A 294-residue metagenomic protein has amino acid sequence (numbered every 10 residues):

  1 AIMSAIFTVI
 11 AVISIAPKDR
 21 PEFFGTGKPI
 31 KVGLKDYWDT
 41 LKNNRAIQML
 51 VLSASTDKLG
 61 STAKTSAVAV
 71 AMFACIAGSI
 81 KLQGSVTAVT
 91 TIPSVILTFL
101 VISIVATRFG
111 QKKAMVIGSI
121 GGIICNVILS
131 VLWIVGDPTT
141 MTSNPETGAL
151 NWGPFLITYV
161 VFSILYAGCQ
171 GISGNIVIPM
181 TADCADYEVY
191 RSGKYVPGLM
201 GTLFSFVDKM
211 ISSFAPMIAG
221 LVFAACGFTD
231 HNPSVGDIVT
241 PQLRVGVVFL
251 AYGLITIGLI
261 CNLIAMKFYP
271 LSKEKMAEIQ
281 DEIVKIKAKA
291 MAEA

Functional and structural regions predicted by a protein language model:
A1-I2, L221-I257: A membrane-interface helix-boundary motif in multi-pass transporters
A1-I80, R108, V247-L250, I255-A294: Intracellular loop-helix junctions on the cytosolic face of multi-pass helical membrane proteins
L59-A63, I96, G168-I176: Hydrophobic transmembrane alpha-helices of Major Facilitator Superfamily
C75-S94, T158, Q242-F249: Loop-to-transmembrane helix entry
L97-K113: Helix-to-loop junctions at the C-terminal end of transmembrane segments in multipass secondary transporters
G121-W152: C-terminal ends and interior cores of transmembrane alpha-helices in multi-pass membrane transporters/permeases
T142-I176, M180: Hydrophobic core of transmembrane alpha-helices in multi-pass small-molecule transporters, especially MFS/SLC-type
S192-F228: A late C-terminal transmembrane helix in Major Facilitator Superfamily
